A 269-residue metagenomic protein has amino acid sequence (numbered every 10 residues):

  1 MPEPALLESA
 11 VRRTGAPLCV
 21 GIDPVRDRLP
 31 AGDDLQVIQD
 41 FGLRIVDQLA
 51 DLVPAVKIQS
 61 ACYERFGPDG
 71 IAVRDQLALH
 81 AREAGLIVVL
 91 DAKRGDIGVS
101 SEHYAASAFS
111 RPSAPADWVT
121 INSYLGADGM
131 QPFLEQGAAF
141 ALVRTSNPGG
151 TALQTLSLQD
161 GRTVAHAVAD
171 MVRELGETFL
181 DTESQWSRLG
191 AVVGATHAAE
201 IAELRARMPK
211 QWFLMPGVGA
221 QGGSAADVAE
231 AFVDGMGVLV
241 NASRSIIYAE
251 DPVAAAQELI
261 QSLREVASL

Functional and structural regions predicted by a protein language model:
M1-V89, Q257-S268: Conserved N-terminal beta1-alpha1 strand-loop-helix module at the mouth
T14-L18, D51-P54, A84-L86, P115-D117 (+4 more regions): Short, well-ordered coil/turn segments that N-cap beta-strands
V20, V56, D91, V119 (+2 more regions): Conserved, mostly hydrophobic/aromatic
V25-R26, A92-V192, K210: Conserved anion-binding
D34-L49, S100-R111, A225: Short, acidic/polar
R65-H80, I97-E102, S123-G137, A195-A206 (+1 more regions): Active-site-adjacent beta->alpha loops and helix N-cap segments on the catalytic face of soluble alpha/beta enzymes
A191, A195-N241: A C-terminal functional module that forms or caps the active site or interfaces directly with catalytic machinery
V228-G237, I246-L269: C-terminal helical cap(s) of enzyme catalytic domains, especially alpha/beta-barrels
